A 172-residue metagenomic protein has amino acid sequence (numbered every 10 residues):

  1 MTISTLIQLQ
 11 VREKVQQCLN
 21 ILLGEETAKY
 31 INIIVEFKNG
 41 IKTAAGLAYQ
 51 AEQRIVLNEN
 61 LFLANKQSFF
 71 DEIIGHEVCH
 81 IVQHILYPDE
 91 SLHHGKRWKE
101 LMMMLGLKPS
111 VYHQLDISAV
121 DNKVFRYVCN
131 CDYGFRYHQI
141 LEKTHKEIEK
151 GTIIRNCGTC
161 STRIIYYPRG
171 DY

Functional and structural regions predicted by a protein language model:
T2, L6-S68, I85-Y172: Metalloprotease/metallohydrolase-associated module, dominated by Zn2+-dependent proteases
E72-I85: Active-site recognition of the HExxH zinc-binding catalytic motif
